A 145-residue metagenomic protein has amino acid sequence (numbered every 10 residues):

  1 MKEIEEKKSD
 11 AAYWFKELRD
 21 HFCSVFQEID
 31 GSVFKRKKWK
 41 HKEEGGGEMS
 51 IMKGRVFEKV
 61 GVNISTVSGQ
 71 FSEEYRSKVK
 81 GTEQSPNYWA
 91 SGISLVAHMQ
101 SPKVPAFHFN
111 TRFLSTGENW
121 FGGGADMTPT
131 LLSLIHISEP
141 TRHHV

Functional and structural regions predicted by a protein language model:
K2, K40, S85-W89: Alpha-helical context
E3-K80: Gly/Pro-rich turn-and-neighbor structural signature
S32-R36, E43, S85, L114-G117 (+1 more regions): Short, surface-exposed, charged/polar-biased interaction segments
E48-G123: Internal mixed beta-strand/loop scaffold within catalytic domains of large alpha/beta enzymes
G124-T128: Flexible glycine-rich active-site/ligand-binding loops centered on an Asp-His dyad
L132: Conserved, well-structured core segments that form or line functional sites
I135-V145: Single conserved hydrophobic/aromatic residue that forms the stacking wall/gate of nucleotide- or nucleobase-binding
